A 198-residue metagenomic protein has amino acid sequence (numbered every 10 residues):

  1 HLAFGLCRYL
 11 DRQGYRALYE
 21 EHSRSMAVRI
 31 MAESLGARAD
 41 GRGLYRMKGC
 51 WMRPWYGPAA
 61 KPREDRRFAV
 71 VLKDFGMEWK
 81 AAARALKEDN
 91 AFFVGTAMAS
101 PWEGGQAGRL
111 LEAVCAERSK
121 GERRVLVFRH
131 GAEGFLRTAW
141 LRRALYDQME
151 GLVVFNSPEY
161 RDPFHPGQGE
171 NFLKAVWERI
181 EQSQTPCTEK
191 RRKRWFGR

Functional and structural regions predicted by a protein language model:
H1-R8: Glycine-rich P-loop/Walker A and Walker A-like loops and their local beta1-loop-alpha1 context in P-loop NTPases
R8, R12-A81, K87-E88, S157-H165: P-loop/Walker-type NTP enzyme "switch/lid" segment
Y15, D89-F92, K120-R123: Short glycine-/polar-rich loops that comprise or flank the Walker A/P-loop and associated switch/sensor motifs
E20, V71-D74, F93-S100, R124-H130: Conserved beta-strand segments of the P-loop GTPase G domain that flank and frequently precede/overlap
M26-M31, E103-G104, A132-A139: Short, charged/polar "capping" segments at the starts of alpha-helices and the immediately preceding loops
V70, N90-F92, G151: Well-ordered beta-strand positions
M77-W79, N90-R109, E133-G134: Conserved Switch II/interswitch segment of TRAFAC-class P-loop GTPases
C115-A116, K120-R198: C-terminal lobe/tail of nucleotide-utilizing enzymes
